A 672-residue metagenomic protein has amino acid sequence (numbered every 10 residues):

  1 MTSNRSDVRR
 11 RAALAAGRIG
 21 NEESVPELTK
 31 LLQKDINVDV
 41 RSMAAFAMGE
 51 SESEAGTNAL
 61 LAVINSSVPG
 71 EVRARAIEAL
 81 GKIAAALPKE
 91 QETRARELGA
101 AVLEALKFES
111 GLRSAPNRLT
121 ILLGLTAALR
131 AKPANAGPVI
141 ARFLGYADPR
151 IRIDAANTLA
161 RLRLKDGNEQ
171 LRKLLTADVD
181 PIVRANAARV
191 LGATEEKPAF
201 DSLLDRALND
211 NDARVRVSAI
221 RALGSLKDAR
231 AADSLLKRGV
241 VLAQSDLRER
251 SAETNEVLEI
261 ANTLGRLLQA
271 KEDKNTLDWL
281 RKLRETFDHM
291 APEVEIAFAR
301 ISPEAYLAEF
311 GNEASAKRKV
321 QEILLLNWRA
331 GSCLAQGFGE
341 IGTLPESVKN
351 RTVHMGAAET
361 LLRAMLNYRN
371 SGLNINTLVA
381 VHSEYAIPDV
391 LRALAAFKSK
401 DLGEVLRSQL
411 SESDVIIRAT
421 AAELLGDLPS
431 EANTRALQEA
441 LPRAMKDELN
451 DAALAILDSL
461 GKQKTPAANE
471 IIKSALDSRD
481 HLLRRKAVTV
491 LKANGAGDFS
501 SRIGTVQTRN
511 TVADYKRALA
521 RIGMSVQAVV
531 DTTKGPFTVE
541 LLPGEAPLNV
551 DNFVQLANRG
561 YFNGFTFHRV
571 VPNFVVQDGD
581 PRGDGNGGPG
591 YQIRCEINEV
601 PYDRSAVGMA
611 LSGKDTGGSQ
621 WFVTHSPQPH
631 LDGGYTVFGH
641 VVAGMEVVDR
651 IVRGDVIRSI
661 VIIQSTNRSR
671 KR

Functional and structural regions predicted by a protein language model:
M1-T2, N21-Q33, S53-N65, A86-L112 (+11 more regions): Amphipathic alpha-helical scaffolding segments comprising HEAT/armadillo-like alpha-solenoid repeats
T2-L31, D35-E50, A62, E423-L424 (+2 more regions): Alpha-helical, heptad-rich or low-complexity scaffold/stalk segments that mediate oligomerization or tethering
S6-D7, E22, N37-D39, E54 (+20 more regions): Alpha-helix N-cap/helix-start positions at coil->helix boundaries
V8, S24, V40, G56 (+18 more regions): Stable alpha-helical elements in mature extracytoplasmic
R11, E27, M43, A59 (+25 more regions): Alpha-solenoid helical repeat scaffolds
G17, G49, G81, L122 (+14 more regions): Structural signature of alpha-helical solenoid repeat scaffolds
V72-A74, K82-V139, D148-I153, A160 (+4 more regions): Solenoidal tandem-repeat scaffolds enriched in leucines and small polar residues
S408, E412-I416, D427, E431-R672: Cyclophilin-like peptidyl-prolyl cis-trans isomerases
